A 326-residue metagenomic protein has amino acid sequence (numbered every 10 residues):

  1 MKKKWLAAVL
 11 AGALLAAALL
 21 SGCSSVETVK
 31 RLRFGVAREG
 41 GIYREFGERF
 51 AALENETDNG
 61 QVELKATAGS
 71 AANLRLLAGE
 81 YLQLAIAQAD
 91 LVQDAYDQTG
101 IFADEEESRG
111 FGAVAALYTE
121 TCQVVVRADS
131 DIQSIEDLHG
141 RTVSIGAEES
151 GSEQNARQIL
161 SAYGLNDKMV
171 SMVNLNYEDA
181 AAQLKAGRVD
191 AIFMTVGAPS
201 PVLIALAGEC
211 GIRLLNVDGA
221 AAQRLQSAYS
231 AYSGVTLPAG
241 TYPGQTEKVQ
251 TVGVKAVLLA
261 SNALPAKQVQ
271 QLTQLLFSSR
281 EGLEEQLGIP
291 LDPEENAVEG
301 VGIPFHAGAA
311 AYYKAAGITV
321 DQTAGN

Functional and structural regions predicted by a protein language model:
M1-L10: Bacterial N-terminal signal peptides that target proteins for export
L19-G22: C-terminal motif of bacterial Sec signal peptides marking the signal peptidase cleavage site
S24-V26: Bacterial signal peptide processing site
V29-V62, T119-A186, E299, I303-G308: Bilobed "Venus flytrap"/periplasmic-binding protein-like clamshell domains and structurally analogous long
G41-A78, Q83-A85, Q245-T246: Extracytoplasmic small-molecule ligand-binding "clamshell" domains of the periplasmic binding protein/Venus flytrap
A89-L91, Q98-F102, S130, D167-L258: Pocket-lining segment of extracytoplasmic ligand-binding domains
D104-L117, C122, T241-Q250: A structural signal for short loop-to-beta-strand junctions that line the ligand-binding cleft of periplasmic/secreted
L175, D179, A186, V196-L214 (+3 more regions): An extracytoplasmic/periplasmic, membrane-proximal ligand-sensing/linker region
